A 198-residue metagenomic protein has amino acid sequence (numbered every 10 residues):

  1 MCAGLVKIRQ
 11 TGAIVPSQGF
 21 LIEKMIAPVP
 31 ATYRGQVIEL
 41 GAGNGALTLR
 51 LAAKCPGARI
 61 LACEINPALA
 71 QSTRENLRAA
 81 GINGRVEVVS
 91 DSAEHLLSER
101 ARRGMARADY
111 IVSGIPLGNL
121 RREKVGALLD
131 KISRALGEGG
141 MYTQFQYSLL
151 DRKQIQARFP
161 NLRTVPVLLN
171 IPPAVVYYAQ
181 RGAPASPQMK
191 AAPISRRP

Functional and structural regions predicted by a protein language model:
M1-T32: S-adenosyl-L-methionine
R34-G43: Conserved class I S-adenosyl-L-methionine
G45-L49: Glycine-rich SAM-binding Motif I of class I
N66: Conserved SAM/SAH-binding beta-strand->alpha-helix loop
T73-R74: Conserved SAM-binding loop
G126-E138: A short glycine-rich, Lys/Arg-flanked "PGG" loop and its adjoining helix->strand segment in the class I
E138-Q146: Conserved beta-strand signature within the Rossmann-like core of class I S-adenosyl-L-methionine
P166-P198: Core SAM-dependent methyltransferase catalytic element
